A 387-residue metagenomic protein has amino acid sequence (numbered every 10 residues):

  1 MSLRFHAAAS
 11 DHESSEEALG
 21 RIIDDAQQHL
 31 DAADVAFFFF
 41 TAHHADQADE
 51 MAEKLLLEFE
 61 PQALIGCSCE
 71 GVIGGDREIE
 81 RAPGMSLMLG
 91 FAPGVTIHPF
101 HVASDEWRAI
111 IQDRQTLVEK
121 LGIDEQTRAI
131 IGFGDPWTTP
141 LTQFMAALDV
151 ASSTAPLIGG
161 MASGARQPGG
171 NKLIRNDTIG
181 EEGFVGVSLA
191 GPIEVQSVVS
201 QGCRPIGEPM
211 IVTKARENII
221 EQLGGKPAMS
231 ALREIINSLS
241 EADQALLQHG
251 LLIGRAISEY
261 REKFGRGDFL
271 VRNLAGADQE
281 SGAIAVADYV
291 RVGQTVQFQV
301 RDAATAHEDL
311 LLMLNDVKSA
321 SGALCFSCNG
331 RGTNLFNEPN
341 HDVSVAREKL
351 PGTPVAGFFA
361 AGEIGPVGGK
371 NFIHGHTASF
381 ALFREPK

Functional and structural regions predicted by a protein language model:
M1-V35, F40-A63, C67-V72, D76-A323 (+2 more regions): Small-residue-enriched flexible segments
